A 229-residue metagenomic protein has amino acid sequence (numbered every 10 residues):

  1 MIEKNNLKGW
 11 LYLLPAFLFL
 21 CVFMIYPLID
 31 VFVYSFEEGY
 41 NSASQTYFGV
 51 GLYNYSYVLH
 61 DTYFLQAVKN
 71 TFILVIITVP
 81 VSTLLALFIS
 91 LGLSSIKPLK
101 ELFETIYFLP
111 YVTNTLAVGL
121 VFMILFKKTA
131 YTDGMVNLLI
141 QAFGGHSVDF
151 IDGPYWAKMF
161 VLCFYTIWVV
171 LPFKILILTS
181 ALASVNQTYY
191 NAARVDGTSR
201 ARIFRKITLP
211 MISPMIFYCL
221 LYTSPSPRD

Functional and structural regions predicted by a protein language model:
I2-D229: A structural signal for multi-pass alpha-helical bundles of membrane permease subunits that mediate small-molecule
